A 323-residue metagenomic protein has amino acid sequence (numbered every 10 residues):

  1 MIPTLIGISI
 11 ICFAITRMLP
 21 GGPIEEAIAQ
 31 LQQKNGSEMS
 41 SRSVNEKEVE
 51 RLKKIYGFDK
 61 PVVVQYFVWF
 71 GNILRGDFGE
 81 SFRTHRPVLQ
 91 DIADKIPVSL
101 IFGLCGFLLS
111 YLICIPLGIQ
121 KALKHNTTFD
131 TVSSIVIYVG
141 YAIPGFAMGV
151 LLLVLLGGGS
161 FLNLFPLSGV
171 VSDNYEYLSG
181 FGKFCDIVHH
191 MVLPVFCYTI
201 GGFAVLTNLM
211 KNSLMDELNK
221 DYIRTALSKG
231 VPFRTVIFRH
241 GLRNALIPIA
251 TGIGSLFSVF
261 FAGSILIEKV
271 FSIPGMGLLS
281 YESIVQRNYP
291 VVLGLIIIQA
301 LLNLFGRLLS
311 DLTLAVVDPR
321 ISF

Functional and structural regions predicted by a protein language model:
I6-I10, V62, Y66, L104-L108 (+3 more regions): Hydrophobic alpha-helical transmembrane segments of multi-pass integral membrane proteins
G7-V64, S160-K183: Hydrophobic alpha-helical transmembrane segments of membrane transport/permease proteins and related membrane-embedded
I8, C12-T16, G21, G149 (+5 more regions): Juxtamembrane/transmembrane-helix interface segments of polytopic membrane transporters
C12-M18, V136-S168, C197-T199, F203: Membrane-water interface segments at the C-terminal ends of transmembrane alpha-helices in multi-pass inner-membrane
P23-I24, V62, Y66, F78 (+9 more regions): Hydrophobic side chains within well-formed alpha-helices
I55-I115: An internal, D/E-rich "acidic patch" concept
I96-P97, C105-F129, G145, V170-F323: Alpha-helical transmembrane segments of integral membrane proteins, especially multi-pass inner/plasma-membrane
